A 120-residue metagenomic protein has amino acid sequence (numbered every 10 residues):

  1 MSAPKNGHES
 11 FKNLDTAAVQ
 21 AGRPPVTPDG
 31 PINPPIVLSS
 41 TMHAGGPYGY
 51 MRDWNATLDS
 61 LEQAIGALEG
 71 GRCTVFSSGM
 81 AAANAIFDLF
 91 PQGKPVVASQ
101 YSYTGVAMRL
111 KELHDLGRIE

Functional and structural regions predicted by a protein language model:
M1-K5, S10-T16, N55, D59 (+2 more regions): Short, structured coil/loop segments at alpha-helix boundaries
S2-V37: Short conserved active-site loop signatures built around small residues
P34-L89, Y101-H114: Conserved N-terminal alpha-helix of the aminotransferase class I/II PLP-enzyme fold
G117-E120: Short, intrinsically disordered, charge-balanced linker/junction segments flanking boundaries in proteins
